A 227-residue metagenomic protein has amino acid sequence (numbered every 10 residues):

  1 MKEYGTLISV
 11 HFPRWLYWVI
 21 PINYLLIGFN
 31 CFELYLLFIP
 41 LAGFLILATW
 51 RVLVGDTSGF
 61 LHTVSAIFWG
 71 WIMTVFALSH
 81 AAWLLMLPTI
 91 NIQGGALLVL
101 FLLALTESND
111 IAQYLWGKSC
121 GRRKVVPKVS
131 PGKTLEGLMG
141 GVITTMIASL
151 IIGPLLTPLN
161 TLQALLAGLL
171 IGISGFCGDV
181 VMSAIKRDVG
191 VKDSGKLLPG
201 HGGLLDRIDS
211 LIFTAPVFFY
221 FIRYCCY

Functional and structural regions predicted by a protein language model:
M1-I8, T106-R122, V126, L135 (+1 more regions): Acidic (Asp/Glu-rich) catalytic motifs at the cytosolic membrane interface
M1-L169: Membrane-embedded alpha-helical bundles of polytopic integral membrane proteins
I22, L41, G200, A215-V217: Hydrophobic residues in alpha-helical membrane-spanning segments
C31, C120, C177, C225-C226: Generic recognition of cysteine residues
T145-M146, T214, R223: Hydrophobic transmembrane alpha-helices of multi-pass small-molecule transporters
L162-A164, G202, I208, Y227: Short, conserved aromatic-histidine micro-motifs
F219-Y227: Juxtamembrane boundary at the C-terminal end of a transmembrane helix
